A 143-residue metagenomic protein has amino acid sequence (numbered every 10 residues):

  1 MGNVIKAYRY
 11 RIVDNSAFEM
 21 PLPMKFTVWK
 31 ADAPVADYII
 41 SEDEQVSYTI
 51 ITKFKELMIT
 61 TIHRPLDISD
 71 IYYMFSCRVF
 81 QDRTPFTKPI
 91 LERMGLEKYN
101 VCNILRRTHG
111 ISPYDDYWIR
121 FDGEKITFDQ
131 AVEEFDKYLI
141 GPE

Functional and structural regions predicted by a protein language model:
M1-E143: Phosphate/dinucleotide-binding and metal-coordinating scaffold of catalytic cores in nucleotide-dependent enzymes
